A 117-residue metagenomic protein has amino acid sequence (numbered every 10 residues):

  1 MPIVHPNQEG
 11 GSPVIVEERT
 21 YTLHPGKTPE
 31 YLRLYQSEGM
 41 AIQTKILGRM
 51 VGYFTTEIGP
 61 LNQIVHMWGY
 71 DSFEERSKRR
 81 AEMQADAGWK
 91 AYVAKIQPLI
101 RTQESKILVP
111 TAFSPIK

Functional and structural regions predicted by a protein language model:
P2-V14, H24, I46-V65, D71 (+1 more regions): Glycine-rich beta-strand-turn "strand-cap" elements at beta-sheet edges
P13-Y31: Long, low-complexity, intrinsically disordered polar/charged segments
R19, Y31, Y35, Q43 (+3 more regions): Hydrophobic pocket/interface hotspot
K27-G52: Short amphipathic alpha-helical segments
P29-R33, S72-Q84: Short amphipathic alpha-helices within nucleic acid-binding modules
L34-S37, E82, K95-P98: Residues within well-ordered alpha-helical secondary structure of globular protein domains
I42, A87-G88: A common structural junction motif
I46, M83-D86: Structured segments of extracytoplasmic/periplasmic soluble domains in secreted or envelope-associated proteins
